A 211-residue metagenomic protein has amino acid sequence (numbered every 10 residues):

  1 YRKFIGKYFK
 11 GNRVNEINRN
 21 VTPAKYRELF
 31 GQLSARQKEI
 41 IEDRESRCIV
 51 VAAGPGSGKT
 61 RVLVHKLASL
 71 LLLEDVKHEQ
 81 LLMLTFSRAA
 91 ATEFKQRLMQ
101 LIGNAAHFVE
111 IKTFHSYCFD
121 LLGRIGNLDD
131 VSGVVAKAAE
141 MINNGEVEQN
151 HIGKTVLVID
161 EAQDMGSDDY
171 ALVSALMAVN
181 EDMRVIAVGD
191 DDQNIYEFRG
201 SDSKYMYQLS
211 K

Functional and structural regions predicted by a protein language model:
Y1-N127: P-loop NTPase Walker
Y1-R13, E146-I152, L157-V158, G189: Basic/charged alpha-beta structural segments of nucleotide/phosphate-handling enzymes
I40, G58, L70, C118 (+3 more regions): Catalytic P-loop NTPase motifs of RecA-like helicase/translocase cores
D43, G133, E140-L157, A178-E181: Short basic/glycine-enriched coil/helix segment immediately N-terminal to the Walker B
L63-L67, A90, F94-L98, A138-G145 (+3 more regions): Structural preference for long, well-ordered alpha-helical segments in enzyme cores
E110-S116, D130-I142: Conserved two-lobed SF2 helicase motor
I152-D169, I186-A187, D192-Q193: SF2 helicase catalytic motif II
A171-K211: Conserved RecA-like helicase ATPase core segment that couples NTP binding/hydrolysis to strand translocation
